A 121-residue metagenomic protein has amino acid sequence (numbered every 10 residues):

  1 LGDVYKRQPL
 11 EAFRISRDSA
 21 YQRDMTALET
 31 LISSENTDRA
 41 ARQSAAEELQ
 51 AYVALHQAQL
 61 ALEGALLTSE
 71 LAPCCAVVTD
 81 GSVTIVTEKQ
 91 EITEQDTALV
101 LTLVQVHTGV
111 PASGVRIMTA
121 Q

Functional and structural regions predicted by a protein language model:
L1-Y5: Short, small-residue-biased leader/transition segments that mark boundaries at the very start of proteins
Y21-L31, E35, A45: Non-transmembrane amphipathic alpha-helical segments
T26, Q59, T79-S82, D96 (+1 more regions): Extracytoplasmic/periplasmic mature domains of Sec-exported, cell-envelope-associated bacterial proteins
T37, A41, A51-S69: Amphipathic, coiled-coil-like alpha-helical scaffolding segments used for oligomerization/assembly
R42-Q50, V77-Q90: Surface-exposed aromatic
L62-A65, E70, Q95-A112: Short, non-transmembrane amphipathic alpha-helical segments
E63-T84: Short edge beta-strands and adjacent turn/loop segments
G109-Q121: A short amphipathic beta-strand at an alpha->beta junction
